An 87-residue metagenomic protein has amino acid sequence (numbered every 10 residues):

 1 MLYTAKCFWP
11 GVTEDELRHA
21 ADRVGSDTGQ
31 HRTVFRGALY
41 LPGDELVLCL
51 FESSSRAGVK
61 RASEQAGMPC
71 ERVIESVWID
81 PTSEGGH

Functional and structural regions predicted by a protein language model:
M1-G29, L41-E45, R56, W78-H87: Short S/T/G/P-rich N-terminal loop/turn motif that feeds into the first structured element of a domain
A5-C7, F51, V73: Short beta-strand element of the conserved SAM-dependent methyltransferase core
R32-A38, R72: A short linear hydrophobic-aromatic micro-motif
R36-K60: Short, intrinsically disordered low-complexity segments
S53-I79: An amphipathic, aromatic/His-enriched active-site/gating alpha helix that lines ligand/cofactor pockets
